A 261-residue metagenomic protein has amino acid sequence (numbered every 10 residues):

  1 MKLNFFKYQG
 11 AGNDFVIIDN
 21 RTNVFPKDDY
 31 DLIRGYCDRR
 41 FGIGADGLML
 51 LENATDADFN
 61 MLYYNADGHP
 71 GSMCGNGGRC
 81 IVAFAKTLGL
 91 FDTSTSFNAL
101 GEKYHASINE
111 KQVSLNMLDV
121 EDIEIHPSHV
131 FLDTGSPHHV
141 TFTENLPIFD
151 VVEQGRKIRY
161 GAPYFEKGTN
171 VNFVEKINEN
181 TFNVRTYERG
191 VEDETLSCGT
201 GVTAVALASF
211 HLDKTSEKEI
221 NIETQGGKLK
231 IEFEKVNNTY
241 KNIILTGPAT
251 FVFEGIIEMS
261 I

Functional and structural regions predicted by a protein language model:
M1-E110, V140-I261: A glycine-rich beta-to-alpha transition motif near the start of alpha/beta enzyme domains, typified by
F5-K7, S128-L132: Short, flexible, solvent-exposed loop/turn segments with mixed acidic/basic and small polar residues
L115-S128, E153-I158: Active-site glycine-rich loop that binds ribose-phosphate moieties when present
E124-V130, E254, M259: Extended Gly/Ser/Thr-rich low-complexity repeat segments, especially those forming or decorating extracellular
